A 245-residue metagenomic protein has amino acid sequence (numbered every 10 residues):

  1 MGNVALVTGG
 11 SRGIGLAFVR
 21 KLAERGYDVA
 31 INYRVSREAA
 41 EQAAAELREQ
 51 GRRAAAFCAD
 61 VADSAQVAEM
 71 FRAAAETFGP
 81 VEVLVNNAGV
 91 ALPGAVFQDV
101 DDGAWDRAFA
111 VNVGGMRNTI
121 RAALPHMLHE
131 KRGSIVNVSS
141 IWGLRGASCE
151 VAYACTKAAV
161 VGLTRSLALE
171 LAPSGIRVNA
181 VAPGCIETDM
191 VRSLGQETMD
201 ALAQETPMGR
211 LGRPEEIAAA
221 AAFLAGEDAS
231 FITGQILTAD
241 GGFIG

Functional and structural regions predicted by a protein language model:
S11-R12: Conserved glycine-rich cofactor-binding loop
R37, C58-M70, D102, E215-E216: The beta1-alpha1 cofactor-binding region of Rossmann-like NAD(H)/NADP(H)-dependent oxidoreductases
G94, R145, E205, A222 (+1 more regions): Short C-terminal tail/terminal secondary-structure segment of NAD(P)H-dependent dehydrogenase/reductase domains
A95-F97, D101-F109, L202: Substrate-binding pocket helix/loop in short-chain dehydrogenase/reductase
I120, T156, T164: Active-site helix of classical SDR
P125, L169-P173, S230: Alpha-helical segment proximal to the catalytic Tyr-Lys
S140: Residue(s) in the substrate-gating loop at a strand-loop-helix junction that position the organic substrate next
